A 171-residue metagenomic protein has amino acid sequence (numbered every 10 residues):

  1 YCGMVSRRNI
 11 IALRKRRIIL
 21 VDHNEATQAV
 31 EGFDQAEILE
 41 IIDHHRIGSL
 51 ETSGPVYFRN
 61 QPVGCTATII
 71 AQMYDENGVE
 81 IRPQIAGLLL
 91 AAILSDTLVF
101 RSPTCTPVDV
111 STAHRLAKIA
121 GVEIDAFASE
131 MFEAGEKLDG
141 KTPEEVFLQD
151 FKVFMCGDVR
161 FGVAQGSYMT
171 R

Functional and structural regions predicted by a protein language model:
Y1-R171: Replace "Mg2+/Mn2+-dependent" with "divalent metal-dependent
